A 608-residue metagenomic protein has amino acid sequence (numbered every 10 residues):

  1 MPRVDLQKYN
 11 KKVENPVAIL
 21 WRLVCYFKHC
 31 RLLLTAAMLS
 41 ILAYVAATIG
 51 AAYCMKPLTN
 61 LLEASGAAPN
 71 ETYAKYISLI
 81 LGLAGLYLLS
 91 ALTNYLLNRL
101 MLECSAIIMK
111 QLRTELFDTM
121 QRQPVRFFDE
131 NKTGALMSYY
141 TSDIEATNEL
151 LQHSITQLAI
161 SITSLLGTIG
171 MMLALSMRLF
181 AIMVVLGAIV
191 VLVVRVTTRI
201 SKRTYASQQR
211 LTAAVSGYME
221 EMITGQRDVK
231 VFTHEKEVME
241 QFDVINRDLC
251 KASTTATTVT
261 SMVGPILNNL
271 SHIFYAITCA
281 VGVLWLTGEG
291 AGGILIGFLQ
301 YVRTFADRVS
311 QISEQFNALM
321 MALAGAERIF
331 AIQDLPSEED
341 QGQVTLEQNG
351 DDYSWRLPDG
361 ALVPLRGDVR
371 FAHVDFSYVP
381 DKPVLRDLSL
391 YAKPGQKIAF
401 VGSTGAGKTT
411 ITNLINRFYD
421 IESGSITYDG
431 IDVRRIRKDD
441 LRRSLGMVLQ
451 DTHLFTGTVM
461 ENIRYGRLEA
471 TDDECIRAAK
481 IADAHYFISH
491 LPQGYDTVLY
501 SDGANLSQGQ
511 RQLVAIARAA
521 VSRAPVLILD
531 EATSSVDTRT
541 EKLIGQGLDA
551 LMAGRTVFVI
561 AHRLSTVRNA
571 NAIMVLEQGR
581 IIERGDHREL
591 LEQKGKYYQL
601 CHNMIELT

Functional and structural regions predicted by a protein language model:
M1-T48, E63-I80, L97-M101, S105 (+9 more regions): Membrane-integrated ABC transporters
Y9-K12, P16, L39, A47-E63 (+13 more regions): Juxtamembrane helix-loop junctions of ABC transporter transmembrane domains
H29, V125-R126, I144-L151, I155 (+7 more regions): An intracellular "coupling" helix at the cytosolic face of ABC transporter transmembrane type-1 domains
H29-A43, L86, H153-S207, I277-G292 (+1 more regions): Transmembrane helices of ABC transporter permease
A64-P69, G85, M171-V185, T255-R328 (+1 more regions): Helix-loop-helix
T93, L97, S105, T141-L186 (+2 more regions): Hydrophobic alpha-helical transmembrane segments of ABC transporter permease domains
M120, F242, I329, F371-H373: Conserved catalytic Walker-motif region of ABC-type ATPase nucleotide-binding domains
G350-T608: ABC-type nucleotide-binding domain
